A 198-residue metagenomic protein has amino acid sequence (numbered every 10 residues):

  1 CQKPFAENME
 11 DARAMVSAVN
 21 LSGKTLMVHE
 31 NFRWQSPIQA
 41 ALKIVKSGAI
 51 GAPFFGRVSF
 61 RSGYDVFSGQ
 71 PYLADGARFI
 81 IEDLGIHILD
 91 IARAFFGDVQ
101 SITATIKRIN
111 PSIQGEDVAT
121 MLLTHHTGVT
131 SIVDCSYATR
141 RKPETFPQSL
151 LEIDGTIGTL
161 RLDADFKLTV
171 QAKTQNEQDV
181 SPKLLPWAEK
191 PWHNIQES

Functional and structural regions predicted by a protein language model:
C1-Q2, L26-V28, R57, V133 (+1 more regions): Hydrophobic residues in well-ordered beta-strands that form the structural core
C1-R33, G48: Beta-strand-loop-alpha-helix segment that lines the small-molecule cofactor/substrate pocket of alpha/beta enzymes
Q2, G76-E82, L185-E189: A short acidic, glycine-rich active-site loop that binds or catalyzes chemistry on phosphate/adenosine moieties
A12, I38-A40, D65-P71, Q114-E116 (+3 more regions): Short aromatic-enriched loop/helix-cap "lid" or pocket-rim segments at secondary-structure transitions that line
A12, Q35-I38, I88-L89, W192-S198: A general structural signal for well-ordered alpha-helical segments in protein cores
K24-T25, F32-I113: Predominantly a Rossmann-like dinucleotide-binding segment in NAD(P)-dependent oxidoreductases
N31, Q148-S198: C-terminal glycine/acidic-rich active-site capping loop/insertion
D90-K167: Contiguous beta-strand/loop segments that form the cofactor/metal-binding neighborhood of enzyme cores
